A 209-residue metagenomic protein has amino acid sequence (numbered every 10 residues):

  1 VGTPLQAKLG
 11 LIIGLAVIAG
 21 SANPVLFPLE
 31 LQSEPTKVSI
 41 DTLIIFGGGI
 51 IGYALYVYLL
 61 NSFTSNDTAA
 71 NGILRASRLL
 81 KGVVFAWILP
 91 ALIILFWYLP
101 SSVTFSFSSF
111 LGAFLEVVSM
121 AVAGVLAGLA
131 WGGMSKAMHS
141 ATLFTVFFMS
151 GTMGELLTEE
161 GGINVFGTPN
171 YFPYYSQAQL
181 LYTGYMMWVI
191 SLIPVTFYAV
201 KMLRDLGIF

Functional and structural regions predicted by a protein language model:
V1-F209: Alpha-helical membrane segments of multi-pass proteins
